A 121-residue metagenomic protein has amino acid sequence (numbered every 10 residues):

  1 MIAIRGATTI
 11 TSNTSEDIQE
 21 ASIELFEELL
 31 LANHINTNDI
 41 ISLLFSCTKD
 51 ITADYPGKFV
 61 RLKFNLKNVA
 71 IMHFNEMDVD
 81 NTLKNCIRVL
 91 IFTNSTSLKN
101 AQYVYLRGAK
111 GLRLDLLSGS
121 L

Functional and structural regions predicted by a protein language model:
M1-L121: Terminal domain-initiation and capping elements
